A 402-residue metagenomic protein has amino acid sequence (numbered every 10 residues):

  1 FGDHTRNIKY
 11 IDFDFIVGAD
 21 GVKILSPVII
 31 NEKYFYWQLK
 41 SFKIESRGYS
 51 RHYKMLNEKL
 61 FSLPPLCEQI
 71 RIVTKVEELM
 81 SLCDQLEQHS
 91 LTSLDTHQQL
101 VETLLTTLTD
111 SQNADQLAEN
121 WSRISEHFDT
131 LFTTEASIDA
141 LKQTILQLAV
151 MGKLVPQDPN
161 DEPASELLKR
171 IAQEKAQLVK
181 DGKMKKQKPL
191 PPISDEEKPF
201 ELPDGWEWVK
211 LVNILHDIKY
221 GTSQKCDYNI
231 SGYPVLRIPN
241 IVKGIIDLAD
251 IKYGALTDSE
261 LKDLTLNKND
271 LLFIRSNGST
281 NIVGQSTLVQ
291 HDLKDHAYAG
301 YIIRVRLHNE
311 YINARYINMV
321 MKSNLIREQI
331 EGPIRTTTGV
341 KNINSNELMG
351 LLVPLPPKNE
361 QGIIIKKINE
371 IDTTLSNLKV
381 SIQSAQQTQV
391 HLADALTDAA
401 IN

Functional and structural regions predicted by a protein language model:
N7-I24, P192-E197, V212-Q224, P239-L271 (+2 more regions): Sequence-specific dsDNA recognition surfaces
I16-K23, R47-P64, K294-I303, I312-R315 (+2 more regions): A short glycine-rich beta-alpha junction/loop motif
Q38, S62-E68, T74, E78 (+8 more regions): Catalytic cores of nucleotide-enabled group-transfer and carboxylate-activating enzymes in metabolic and assembly-line
I44-R47, M184, I193-S194, K198 (+6 more regions): Low-complexity, Lys/Gly-biased intrinsically disordered segments
I70-V73, S81-E102, D115-Q157, P192-Y220 (+3 more regions): Non-catalytic DNA-recognition/assembly elements of restriction-modification systems
E162-E166: Terminal amphipathic helices with adjacent charged low-complexity linkers/tails
T280-T287: Short, Lys/Arg- and Gly-enriched loop/turn segments at beta-strand edges
